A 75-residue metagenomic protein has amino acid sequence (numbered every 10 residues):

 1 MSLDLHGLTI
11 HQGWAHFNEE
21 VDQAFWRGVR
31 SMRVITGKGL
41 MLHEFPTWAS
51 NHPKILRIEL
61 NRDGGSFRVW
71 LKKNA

Functional and structural regions predicted by a protein language model:
M1-A75: N-terminal targeting/trafficking signals and adjacent low-complexity tails
